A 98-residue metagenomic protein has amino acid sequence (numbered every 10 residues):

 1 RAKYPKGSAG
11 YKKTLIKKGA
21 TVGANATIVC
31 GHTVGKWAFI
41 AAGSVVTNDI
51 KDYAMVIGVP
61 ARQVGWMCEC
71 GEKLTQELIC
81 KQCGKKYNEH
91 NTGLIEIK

Functional and structural regions predicted by a protein language model:
R1-V34, G65: Flexible, glycine/small-residue-enriched loop-and-beta-strand segment within the central core of proteins
G43, A61: ATP/adenylate-binding site constellation spanning eukaryotic-like Ser/Thr protein kinases, ABC-transporter
Q63, E72-T75, K86-Y87: Cys/His-rich microdomains that often coordinate metals
C68, C80-C83: Short cysteine-rich clusters marking metal-coordination/redox-active sites
Q76-I79, H90-G93: Short Cys/His-rich "knuckle" micro-motifs
L94-K98: Long, charge-rich boundary regions
